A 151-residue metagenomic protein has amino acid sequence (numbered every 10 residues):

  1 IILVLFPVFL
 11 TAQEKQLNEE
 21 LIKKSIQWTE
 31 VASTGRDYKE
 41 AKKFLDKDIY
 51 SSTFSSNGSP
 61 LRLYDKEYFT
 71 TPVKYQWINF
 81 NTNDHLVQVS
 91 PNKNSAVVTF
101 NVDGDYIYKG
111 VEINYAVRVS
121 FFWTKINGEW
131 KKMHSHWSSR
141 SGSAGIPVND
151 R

Functional and structural regions predicted by a protein language model:
I1-V4: Sec-dependent signal peptide recognition, specifically the positively charged N-region followed immediately by
P7-F44, A144-R151: Short, low-complexity N-terminal intrinsically disordered segments enriched in polar/charged residues
N18-E20, D37-N92, Y115: A solvent-exposed, acidic/Ser-Thr-rich amphipathic alpha-helical stretch
L45, V102-G104, H136-S139: Short beta-strand segments enriched in hydrophobic/aromatic residues within well-folded beta-rich domains
Y75-W77, G104-I113: Short, cysteine-centered beta-strand-loop-beta hairpins and adjacent loop/turn segments enriched in charged/polar
V87-A96, V111, W123-K131: A short, structured loop/turn motif at beta-sheet edges
N94-G104: A short hydrophobic beta-strand element
A116-I146: Short beta-strand edge/turn micro-motifs at domain boundaries
